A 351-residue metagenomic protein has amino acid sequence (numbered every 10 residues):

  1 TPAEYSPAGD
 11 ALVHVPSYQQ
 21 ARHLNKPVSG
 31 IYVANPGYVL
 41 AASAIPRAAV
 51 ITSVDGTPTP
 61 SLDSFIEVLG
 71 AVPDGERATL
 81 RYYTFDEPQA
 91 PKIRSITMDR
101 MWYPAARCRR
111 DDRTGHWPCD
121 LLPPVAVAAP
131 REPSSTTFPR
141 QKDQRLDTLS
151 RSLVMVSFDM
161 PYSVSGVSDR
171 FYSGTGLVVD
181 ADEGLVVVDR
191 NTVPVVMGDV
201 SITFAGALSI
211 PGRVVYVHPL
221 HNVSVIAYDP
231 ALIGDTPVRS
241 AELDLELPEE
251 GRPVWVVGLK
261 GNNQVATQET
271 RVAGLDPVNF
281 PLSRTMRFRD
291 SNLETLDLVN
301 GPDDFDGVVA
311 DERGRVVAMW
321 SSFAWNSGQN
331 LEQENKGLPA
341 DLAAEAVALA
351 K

Functional and structural regions predicted by a protein language model:
T1-S6, V15-Y18, R77-R94, W102-L146 (+6 more regions): C-terminal cap/linker of serine protease catalytic domains
H14-S53, T57-P60, V299-D303, G307-V308: PDZ/PDZ-like domain segments forming the peptide/carboxylate-binding groove, activating on the N-terminal beta-strands
S29-G37, S152-S157, S165-V167, D229-E242 (+2 more regions): Active-site region of chymotrypsin-like
S43-L69, D182-D189, A310-A318: Conserved PDZ fold ligand-binding element
A44-I45, V72, V193-V195, L247-E249 (+1 more regions): Short, well-ordered loop/turn sites that connect or cap secondary structure elements
T137-D143, M160-D189, L208-P211, V238 (+2 more regions): A conserved glycine-rich beta-strand in the N-terminal activation segment of trypsin-fold
P161-S163, D180-A266, N292-T295, V299-N300 (+1 more regions): Conserved active-site neighborhood of the chymotrypsin/trypsin-like protease fold
